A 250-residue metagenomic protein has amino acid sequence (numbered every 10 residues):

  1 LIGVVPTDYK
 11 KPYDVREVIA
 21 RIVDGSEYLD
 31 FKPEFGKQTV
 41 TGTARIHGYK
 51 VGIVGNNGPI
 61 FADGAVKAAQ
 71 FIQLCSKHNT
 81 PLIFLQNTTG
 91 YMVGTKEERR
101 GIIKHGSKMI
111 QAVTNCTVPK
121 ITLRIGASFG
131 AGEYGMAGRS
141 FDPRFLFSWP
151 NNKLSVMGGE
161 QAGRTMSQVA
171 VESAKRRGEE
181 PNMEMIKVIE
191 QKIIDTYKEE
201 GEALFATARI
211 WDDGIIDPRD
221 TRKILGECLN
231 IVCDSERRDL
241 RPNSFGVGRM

Functional and structural regions predicted by a protein language model:
L1-M250: Ligand-binding clefts of soluble mixed alpha/beta catalytic domains
